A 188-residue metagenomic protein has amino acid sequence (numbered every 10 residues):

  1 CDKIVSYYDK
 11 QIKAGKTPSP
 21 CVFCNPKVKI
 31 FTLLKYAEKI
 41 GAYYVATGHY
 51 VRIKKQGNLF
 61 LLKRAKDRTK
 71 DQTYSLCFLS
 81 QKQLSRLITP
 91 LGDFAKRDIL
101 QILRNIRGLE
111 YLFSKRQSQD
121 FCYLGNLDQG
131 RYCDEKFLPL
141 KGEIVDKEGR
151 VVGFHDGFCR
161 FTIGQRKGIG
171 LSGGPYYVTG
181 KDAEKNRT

Functional and structural regions predicted by a protein language model:
C1-T188: Nucleotide-activated chemistry modules centered on ATP-dependent adenylation/adenylyltransferase
